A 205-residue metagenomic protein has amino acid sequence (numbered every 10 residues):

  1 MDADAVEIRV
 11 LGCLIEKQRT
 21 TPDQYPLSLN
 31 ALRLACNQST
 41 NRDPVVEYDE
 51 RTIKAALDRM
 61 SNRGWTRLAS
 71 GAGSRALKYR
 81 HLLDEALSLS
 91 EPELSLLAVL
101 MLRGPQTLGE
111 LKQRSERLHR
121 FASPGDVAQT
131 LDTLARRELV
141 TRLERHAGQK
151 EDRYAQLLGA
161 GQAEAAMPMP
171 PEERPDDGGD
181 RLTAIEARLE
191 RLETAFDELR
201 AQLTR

Functional and structural regions predicted by a protein language model:
D4-D23, S88-G104, R136: Positively charged, polyanion-binding regions of nucleic-acid-associated proteins
C13-K17, A35, A98-R103, R114 (+2 more regions): Short amphipathic alpha-helical elements of helix-turn-helix/winged-helix folds
T21-E47, P105-L118: Short acidic, hydrophobic short linear motifs in intrinsically disordered regions
K54-G71, L131-H146: A short, conserved structural fragment
A72-E110, D152, Q156-A184: Short, amphipathic alpha-helical interaction segments positioned at domain boundaries
R114, H146-E151, A155-L158, D197-R205: Helical coiled-coil/dimerization "stalks" and their immediately adjacent regulatory linkers at helix->disorder
Q129-P168: Mid-protein regulatory/catalytic core that forms ligand/cofactor-binding pockets and protein-protein interaction
E172-L203: Amphipathic alpha-helical oligomerization/assembly segments
